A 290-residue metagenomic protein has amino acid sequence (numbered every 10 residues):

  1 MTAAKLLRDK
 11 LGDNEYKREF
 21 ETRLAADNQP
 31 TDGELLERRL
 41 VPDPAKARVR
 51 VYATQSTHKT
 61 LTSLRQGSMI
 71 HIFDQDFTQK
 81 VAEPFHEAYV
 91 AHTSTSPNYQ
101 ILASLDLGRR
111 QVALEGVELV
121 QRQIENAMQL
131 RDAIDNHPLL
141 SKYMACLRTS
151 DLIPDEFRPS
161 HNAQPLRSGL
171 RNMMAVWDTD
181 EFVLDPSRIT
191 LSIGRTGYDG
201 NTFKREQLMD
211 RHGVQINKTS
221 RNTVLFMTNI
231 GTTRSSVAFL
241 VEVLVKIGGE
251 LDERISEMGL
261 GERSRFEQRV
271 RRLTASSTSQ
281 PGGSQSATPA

Functional and structural regions predicted by a protein language model:
M1-L139: Conserved PLP-enzyme active-site core in the AAT-like
L7-N28, P42-P44, L114-A290: Non-catalytic terminal extensions of PLP-dependent enzymes
